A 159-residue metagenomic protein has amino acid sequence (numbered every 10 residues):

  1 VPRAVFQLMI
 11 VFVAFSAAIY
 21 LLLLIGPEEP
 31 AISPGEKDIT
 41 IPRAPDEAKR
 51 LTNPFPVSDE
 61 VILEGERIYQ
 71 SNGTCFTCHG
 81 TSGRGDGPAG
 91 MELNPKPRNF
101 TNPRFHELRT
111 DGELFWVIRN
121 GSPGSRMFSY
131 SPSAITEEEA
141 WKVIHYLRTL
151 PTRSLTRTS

Functional and structural regions predicted by a protein language model:
Q7-L22: Hydrophobic membrane-insertion alpha-helices, especially the h-region of bacterial N-terminal signal peptides
G26-P34, R98, V117-L150: Axial heme c-ligation environment in periplasmic c-type cytochrome domains
I39-Q70, R157-S159: Electrostatic cytochrome c docking/interface patches
D46-K49, E92-N99: Short glycine/proline- and charge-enriched loop/turn segments that cap or connect secondary-structure elements
T52, P103-R104, S129: Second-shell loop/turn segments in exported
I62-F76, M91, L108-E113, S133-E137: Sequence context surrounding c-type heme c attachment/ligation sites in exported
Q70-N94, N120-S129, L150-T156: Periplasmic/extracellular electron-transfer cofactor-ligation site, primarily the c-type cytochrome heme-c attachment
P97-L108: Short microdomains enriched in Cys/His and/or Lys/Arg
